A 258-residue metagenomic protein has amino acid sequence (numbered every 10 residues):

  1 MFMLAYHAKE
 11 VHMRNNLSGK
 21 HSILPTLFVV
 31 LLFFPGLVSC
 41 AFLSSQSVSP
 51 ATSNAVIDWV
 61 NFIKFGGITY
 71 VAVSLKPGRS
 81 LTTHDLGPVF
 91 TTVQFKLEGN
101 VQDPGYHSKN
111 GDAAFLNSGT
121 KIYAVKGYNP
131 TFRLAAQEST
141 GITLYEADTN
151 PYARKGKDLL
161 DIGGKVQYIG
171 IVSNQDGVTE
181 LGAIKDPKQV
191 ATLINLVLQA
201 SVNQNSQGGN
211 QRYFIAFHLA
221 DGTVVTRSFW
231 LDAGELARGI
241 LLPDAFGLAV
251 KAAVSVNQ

Functional and structural regions predicted by a protein language model:
M1-H12: Short, Lys/Arg-enriched N-terminal segments with co-localized hydrophobic residues within the first ~10-30 amino acids
H7, L27-F28, P35, A114 (+1 more regions): Generic structural microfeature
R14-S45: Sec-dependent N-terminal signal peptides of Gram-positive bacterial secreted proteins and lipoproteins
A41-Q258: Function-determining sites in protein domains
